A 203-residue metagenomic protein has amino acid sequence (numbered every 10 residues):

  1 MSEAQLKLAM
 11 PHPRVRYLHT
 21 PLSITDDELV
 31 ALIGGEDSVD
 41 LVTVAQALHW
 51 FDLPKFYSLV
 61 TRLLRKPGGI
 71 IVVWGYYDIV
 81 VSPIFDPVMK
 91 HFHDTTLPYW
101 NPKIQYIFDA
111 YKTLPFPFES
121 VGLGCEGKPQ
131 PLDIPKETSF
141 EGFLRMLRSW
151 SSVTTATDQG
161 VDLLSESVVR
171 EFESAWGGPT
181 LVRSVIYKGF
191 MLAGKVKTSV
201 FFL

Functional and structural regions predicted by a protein language model:
M1-I33, K55: Class I SAM-dependent methyltransferase SAM/SAH-binding core
L8, T25, W50-F51, G75 (+3 more regions): Tryptophan-centric aromatic hotspots in well-structured domains and transmembrane helices
S38-V39: Local beta-strand N-terminus motif with an aromatic residue
T43: A conserved beta-strand element that flanks and buttresses the S-adenosyl-L-methionine
W50-L63: A short, conserved alpha-helix within the catalytic core of class I
K55, R65-T138: Conserved catalytic/acceptor-binding region of the Class I
D109-L203: Conserved Class I S-adenosyl-L-methionine
